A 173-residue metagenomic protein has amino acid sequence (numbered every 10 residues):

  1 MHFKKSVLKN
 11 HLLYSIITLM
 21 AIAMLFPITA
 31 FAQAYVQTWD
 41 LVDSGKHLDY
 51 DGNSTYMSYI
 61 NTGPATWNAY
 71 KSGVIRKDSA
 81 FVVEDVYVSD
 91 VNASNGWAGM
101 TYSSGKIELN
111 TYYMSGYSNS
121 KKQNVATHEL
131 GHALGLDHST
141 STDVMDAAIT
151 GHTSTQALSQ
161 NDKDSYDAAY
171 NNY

Functional and structural regions predicted by a protein language model:
M1-A32: Sec-dependent N-terminal signal peptides of Gram-positive bacterial secreted proteins and lipoproteins
H2-F3, I28-Y173: Zinc-dependent metalloendopeptidases
